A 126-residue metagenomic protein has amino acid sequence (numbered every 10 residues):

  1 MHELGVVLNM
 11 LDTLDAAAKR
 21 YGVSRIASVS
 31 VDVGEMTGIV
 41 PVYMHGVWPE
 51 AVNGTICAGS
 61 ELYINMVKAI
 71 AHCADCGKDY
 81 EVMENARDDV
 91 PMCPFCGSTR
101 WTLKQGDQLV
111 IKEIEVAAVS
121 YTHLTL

Functional and structural regions predicted by a protein language model:
M1-N65: Long, charged N-terminal interaction/targeting segments
E61-K68, M83-R87: Short, flexible, mixed-charge glycine/proline-rich loop motifs that serve as phosphate/nucleic-acid-contacting
A71, P91, L109: Cys/His-enriched microdomains
C73, C93-C96: Short cysteine-rich clusters marking metal-coordination/redox-active sites
C76-G77: Short, low-order "capping/linker" segments at domain edges
E81, S98-T102: Short functional micro-motifs and their immediate structural scaffolds
T122-L126: Conserved small/polar residues in nucleotide/adenosyl-binding loops
